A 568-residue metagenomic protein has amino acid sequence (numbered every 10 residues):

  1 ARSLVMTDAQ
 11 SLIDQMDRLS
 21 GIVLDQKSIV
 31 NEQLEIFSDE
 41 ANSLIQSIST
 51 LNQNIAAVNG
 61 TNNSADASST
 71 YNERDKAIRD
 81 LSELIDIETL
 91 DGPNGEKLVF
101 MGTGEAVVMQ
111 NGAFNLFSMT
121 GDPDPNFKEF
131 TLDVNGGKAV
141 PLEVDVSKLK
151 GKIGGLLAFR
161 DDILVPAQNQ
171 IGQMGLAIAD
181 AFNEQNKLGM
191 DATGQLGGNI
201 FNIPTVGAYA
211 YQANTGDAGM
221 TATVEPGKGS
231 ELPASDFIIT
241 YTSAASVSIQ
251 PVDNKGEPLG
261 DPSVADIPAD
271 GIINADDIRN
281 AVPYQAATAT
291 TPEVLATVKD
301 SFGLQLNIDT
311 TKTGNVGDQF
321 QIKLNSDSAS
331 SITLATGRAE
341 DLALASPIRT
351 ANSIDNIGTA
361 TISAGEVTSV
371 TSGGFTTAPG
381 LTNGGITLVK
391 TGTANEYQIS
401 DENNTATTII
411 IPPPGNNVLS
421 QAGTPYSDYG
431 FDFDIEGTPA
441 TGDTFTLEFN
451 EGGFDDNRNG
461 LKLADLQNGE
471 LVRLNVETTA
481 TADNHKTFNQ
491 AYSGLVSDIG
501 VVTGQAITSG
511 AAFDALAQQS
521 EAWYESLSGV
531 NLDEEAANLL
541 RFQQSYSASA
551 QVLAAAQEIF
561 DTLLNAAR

Functional and structural regions predicted by a protein language model:
A1-R568: S/T-rich, low-complexity, solvent-exposed segments of bacterial secretion/appendage proteins
